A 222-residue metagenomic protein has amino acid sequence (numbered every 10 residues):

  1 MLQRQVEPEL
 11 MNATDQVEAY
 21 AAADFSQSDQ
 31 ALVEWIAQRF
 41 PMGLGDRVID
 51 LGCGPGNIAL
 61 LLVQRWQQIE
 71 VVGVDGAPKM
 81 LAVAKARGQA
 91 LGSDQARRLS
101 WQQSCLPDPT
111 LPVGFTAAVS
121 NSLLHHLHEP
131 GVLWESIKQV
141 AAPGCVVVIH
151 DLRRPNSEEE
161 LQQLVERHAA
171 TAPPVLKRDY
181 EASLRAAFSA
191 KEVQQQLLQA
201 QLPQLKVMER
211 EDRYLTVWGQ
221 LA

Functional and structural regions predicted by a protein language model:
M1-E18: N-terminal, positively charged/glycine-rich alpha-helical extensions of SAM-dependent methyltransferases
S26-D46: Conserved alpha-helix/loop element of class I SAM-dependent methyltransferases that forms part of the SAM/SAH-binding
I49, N57-D108: Class I SAM-dependent methyltransferase SAM/SAH-binding core
G54: Conserved glycine-rich SAM-binding loop
V119: A conserved beta-strand element that flanks and buttresses the S-adenosyl-L-methionine
W134-P143: A short glycine-rich, Lys/Arg-flanked "PGG" loop and its adjoining helix->strand segment in the class I
C145-D151: Conserved beta-strand signature within the Rossmann-like core of class I S-adenosyl-L-methionine
L152-L202, K206-M208: C-terminal alpha-helical "lid/dimerization" subdomain adjacent to the S-adenosyl-L-methionine
